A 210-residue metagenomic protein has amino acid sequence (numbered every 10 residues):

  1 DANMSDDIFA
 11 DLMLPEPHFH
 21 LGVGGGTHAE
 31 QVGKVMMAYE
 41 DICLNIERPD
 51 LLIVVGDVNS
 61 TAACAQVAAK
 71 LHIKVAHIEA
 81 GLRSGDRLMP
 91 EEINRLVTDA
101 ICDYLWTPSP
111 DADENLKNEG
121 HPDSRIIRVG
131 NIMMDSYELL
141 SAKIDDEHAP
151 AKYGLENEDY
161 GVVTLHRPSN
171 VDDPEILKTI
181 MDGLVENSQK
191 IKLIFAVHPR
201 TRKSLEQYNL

Functional and structural regions predicted by a protein language model:
D1, G81, D111, P199-R200: Residues in the short beta-alpha loop(s) of Rossmann-like NAD(P)-binding domains
A2-N3, G22, I101-I176: A nucleotide-sugar donor-handling region in carbohydrate enzymes
D6-I8, L14, D145-L210: Donor-nucleotide binding loops and adjacent catalytic segments primarily of GT-B fold Leloir glycosyltransferases
I8, H20-P122: Active-site and donor-binding regions of nucleotide-sugar-utilizing enzymes
N59, L82, M133, P168-S169 (+1 more regions): Short, glycine/serine-rich, charged loops/turns that create anion-binding and catalytic segments at active sites
K74, R125, K192-L193: Residues at the starts of beta-strands that form the adenosine-phosphate
R87-E91, L139-L140, Q207-Y208: Short secondary-structure transition/capping segments
